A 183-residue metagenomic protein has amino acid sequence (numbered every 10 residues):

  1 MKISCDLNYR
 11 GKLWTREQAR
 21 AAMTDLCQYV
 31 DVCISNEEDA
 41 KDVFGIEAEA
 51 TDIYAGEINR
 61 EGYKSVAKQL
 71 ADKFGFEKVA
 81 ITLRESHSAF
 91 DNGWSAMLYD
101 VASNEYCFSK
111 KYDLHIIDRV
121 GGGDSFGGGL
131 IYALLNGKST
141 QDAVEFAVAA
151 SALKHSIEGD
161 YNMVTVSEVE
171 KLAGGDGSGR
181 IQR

Functional and structural regions predicted by a protein language model:
M1-L7: Short beta-strand/loop segments at the ligand-binding rim of alpha/beta enzyme cores
C5, Y63, F126-G127: N-terminal alpha-helical segment
L7-L13: A short, histidine- and acid-enriched strand-loop-helix "catalytic/donor-clamping" loop that lines the nucleotide-sugar
L13-S103: Conserved phosphate/ATP/ADP-binding segment of small-molecule kinases
C107-D176: Conserved post-catalytic alpha-helical subdomain immediately downstream of the catalytic base and nucleotide-binding
G175, G179-R183: …primarily DNA-binding HTH/wHTH and HhH modules…
